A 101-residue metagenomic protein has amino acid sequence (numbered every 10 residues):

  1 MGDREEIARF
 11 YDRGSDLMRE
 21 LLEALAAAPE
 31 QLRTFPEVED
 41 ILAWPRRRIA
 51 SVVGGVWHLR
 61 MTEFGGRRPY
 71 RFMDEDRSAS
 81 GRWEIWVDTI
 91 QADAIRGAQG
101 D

Functional and structural regions predicted by a protein language model:
M1-D12: Short, Lys/Arg-enriched N-terminal segment that forms or immediately precedes the first helix of a structured domain
D12-E20: Short helix-coil-helix linker/hinge
A26-Q31: Short helix-capping/hinge SLiMs at alpha-helix to coil transitions
T34-D40: A short acidic, leucine-rich amphipathic alpha-helix
P45-R67: Short amphipathic alpha-helical interaction segments
F72-D101: Phospho-regulated, low-complexity intrinsically disordered regions of nuclear gene-regulatory and chromatin-associated
